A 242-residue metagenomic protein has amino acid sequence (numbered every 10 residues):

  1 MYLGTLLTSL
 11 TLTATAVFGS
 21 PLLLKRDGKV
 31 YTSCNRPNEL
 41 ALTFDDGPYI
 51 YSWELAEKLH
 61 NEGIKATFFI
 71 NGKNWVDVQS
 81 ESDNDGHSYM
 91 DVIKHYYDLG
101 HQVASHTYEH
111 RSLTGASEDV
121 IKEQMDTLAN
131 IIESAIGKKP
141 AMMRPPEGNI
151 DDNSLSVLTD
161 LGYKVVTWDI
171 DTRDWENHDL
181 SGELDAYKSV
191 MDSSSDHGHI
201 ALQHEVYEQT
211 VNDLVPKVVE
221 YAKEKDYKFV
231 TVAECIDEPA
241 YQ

Functional and structural regions predicted by a protein language model:
M1-L23: Fungal secretory targeting signals
P21-A116, V120-P140, D237: Active-site beta->alpha N-cap acidic-glycine motif
L22-K25, D192-S193, E234, Q242: Extracellular low-complexity, O-glycosylation-prone Ser/Thr/Pro/Gly-rich "stalks" and linkers flanking catalytic
F44-G47, F69-K73, H106-E109, R144-G148 (+3 more regions): Active-site-proximal beta-strand/loop segments in catalytic clefts of secreted hydrolases
E54-K58, V92, S154-V157, L214-V218: A short acidic, amphipathic alpha-helical/loop segment
K65, Q102, K164, D171 (+1 more regions): Residue-level detector of anion-binding/catalytic polar loops
E109-K139, E147-H197, V211-D213: Alpha-helical scaffold elements lining the catalytic groove of polysaccharide deacetylases
K223-Q242: Low-complexity, Gly/Ser/Thr/Pro-rich intrinsically disordered linker/tail segments
